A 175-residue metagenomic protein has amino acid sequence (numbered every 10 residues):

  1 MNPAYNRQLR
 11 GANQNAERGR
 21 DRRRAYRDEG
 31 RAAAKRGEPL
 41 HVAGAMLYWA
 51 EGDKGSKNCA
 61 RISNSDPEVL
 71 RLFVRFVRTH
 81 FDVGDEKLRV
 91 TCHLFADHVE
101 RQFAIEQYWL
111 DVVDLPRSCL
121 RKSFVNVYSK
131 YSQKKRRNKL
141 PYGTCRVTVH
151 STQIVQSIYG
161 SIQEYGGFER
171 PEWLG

Functional and structural regions predicted by a protein language model:
M1-G44, Y48-G175: Domain-length accessory/inserted modules outside core catalytic folds
